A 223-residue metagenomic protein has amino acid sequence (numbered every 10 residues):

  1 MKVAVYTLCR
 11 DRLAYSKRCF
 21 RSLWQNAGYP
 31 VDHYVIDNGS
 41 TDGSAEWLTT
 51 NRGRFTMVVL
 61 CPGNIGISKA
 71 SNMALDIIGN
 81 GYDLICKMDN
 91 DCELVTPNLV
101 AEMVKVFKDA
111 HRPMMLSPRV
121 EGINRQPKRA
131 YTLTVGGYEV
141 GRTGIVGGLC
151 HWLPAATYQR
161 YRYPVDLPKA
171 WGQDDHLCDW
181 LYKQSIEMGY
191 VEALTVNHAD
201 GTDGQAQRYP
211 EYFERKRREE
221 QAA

Functional and structural regions predicted by a protein language model:
R21-P30: Short, acidic, metal-binding catalytic loop of nucleotide-sugar glycosyltransferases
D37-E46, E93: A conserved acidic beta->alpha catalytic loop
C61-I78: Glycine-rich, basic loop-to-helix element that forms the pyrophosphate-binding segment of sugar-nucleotide handling
Y82-E93: Short beta-strand-to-loop acidic/aromatic patch adjacent to the donor-nucleotide binding site
N98-M114: Conserved donor-nucleotide/metal-binding helix-loop-beta segment in metal-dependent transferases, i.e., the alpha-helix
L116-R129: Short beta-strand-to-loop element that shapes/binds the nucleotide-sugar donor at the catalytic cleft/hinge
V135-A155: A recurrent flexible, glycine/aromatic-enriched loop bordering the glycosyltransferase active site that acts as
L167-A223: C-terminal catalytic/acceptor-binding lobe
